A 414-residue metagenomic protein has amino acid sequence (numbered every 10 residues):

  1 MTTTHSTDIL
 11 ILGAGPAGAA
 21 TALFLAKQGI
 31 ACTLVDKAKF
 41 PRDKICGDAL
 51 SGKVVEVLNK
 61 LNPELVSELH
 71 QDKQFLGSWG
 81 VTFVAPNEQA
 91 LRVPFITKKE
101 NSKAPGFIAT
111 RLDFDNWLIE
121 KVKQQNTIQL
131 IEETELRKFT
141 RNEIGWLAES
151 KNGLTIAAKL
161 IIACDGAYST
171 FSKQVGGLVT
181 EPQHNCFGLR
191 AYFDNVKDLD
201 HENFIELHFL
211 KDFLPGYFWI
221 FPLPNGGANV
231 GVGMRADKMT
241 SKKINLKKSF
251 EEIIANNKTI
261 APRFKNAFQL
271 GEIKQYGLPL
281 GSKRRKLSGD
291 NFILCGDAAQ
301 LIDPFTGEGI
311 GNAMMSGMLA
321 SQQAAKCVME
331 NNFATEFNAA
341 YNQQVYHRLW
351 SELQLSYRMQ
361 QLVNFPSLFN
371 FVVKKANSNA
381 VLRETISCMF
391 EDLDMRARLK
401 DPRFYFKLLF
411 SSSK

Functional and structural regions predicted by a protein language model:
T3-A17: Beta1/beta-strand and adjacent pyrophosphate-binding region of the FAD-binding site in flavoprotein oxidoreductases
G15-P16, F40-P41, D113: Residue-level detector of alpha-helix initiation sites
A26-C46: Glycine-rich FAD pyrophosphate-binding loop
K39-N59: Conserved N-terminal glycine-rich FAD pyrophosphate-binding loop of Rossmann-like flavoproteins
N59-F114: A conserved beta-strand/loop capping segment in the N-terminal third of enzymes that catalyze redox or closely related
F75, K138, K238-Q323, C327-M329: FAD/FMN-dependent oxidoreductases across multiple families
K121-I260: Predominantly flavin-linked oxidoreductase catalytic cores and closely associated redox partners
A325-K414: C-terminal helical "tail/cap" subdomain of flavin- and related membrane-associated enzymes
